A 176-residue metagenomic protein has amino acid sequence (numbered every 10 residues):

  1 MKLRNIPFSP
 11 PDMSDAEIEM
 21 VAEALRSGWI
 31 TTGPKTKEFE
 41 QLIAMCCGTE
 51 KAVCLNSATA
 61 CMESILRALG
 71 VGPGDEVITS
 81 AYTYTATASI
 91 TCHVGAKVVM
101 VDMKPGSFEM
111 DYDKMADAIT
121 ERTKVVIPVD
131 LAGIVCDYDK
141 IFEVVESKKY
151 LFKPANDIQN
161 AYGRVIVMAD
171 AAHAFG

Functional and structural regions predicted by a protein language model:
M1-A68, G72, I141, I166: Conserved PLP-binding active-site segment in aminotransferase class I/II-type PLP enzymes
R67-A171: PLP-dependent aminotransferase-like
H173-G176: Active-site PLP attachment segment
